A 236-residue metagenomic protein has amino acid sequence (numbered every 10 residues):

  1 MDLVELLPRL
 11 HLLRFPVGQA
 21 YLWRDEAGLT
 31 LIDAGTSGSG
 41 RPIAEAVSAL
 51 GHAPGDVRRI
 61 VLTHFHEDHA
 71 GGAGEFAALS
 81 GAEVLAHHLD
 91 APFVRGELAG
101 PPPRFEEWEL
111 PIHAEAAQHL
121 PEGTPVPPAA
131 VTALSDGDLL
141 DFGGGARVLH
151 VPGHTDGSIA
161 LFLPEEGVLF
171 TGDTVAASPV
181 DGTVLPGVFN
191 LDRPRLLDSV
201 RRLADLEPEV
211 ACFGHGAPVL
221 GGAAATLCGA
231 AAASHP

Functional and structural regions predicted by a protein language model:
M1-L50, A160-D173, A177: Conserved beta-strand hairpin/beta-sheet module of binuclear metal-dependent hydrolase folds, prominently
E5, A49-H52, D141, L203: Structural motif
R9, W23, D33, I43 (+9 more regions): Divalent metal-coordination and catalytic microenvironments
L29, T36-G38, E122-V131, L139-D141 (+2 more regions): Metallo-beta-lactamase
G40, S48-S135: Active-site HxH/HxHxD metal-binding segment of metal-dependent hydrolases
I43-E45, A73-E75, L98-A99, L163-P164 (+2 more regions): Short amphipathic alpha-helical segments
